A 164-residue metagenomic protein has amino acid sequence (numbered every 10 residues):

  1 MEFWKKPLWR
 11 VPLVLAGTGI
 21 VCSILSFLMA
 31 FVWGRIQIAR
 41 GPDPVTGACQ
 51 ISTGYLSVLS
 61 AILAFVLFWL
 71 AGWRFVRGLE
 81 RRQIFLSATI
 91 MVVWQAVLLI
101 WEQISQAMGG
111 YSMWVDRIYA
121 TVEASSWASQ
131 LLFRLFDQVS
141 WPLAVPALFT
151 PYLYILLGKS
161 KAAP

Functional and structural regions predicted by a protein language model:
M1-A61: Transmembrane alpha-helical insertion/packing segments
M1-V11, R77-R81, A162-P164: Membrane-interface extramembranous regions at the lipid-water interface
G17-F27, L86-Y111: Hydrophobic alpha-helical membrane-insertion segments
F31-P42, W73-E80, Q103-W114: Transmembrane helix-loop junctions in multipass membrane proteins, especially transporters and channels
A39-P44, A107-R134: Membrane-interfacial helical/loop segments at transmembrane boundaries in membrane proteins
G54-Q83: Canonical alpha-helical transmembrane segments
Y55-I62, S125-T150: Hydrophobic alpha-helical transmembrane segments
G72-W73, L143-P164: Cytosolic juxtamembrane helix at the C-terminal end of the final transmembrane segment
